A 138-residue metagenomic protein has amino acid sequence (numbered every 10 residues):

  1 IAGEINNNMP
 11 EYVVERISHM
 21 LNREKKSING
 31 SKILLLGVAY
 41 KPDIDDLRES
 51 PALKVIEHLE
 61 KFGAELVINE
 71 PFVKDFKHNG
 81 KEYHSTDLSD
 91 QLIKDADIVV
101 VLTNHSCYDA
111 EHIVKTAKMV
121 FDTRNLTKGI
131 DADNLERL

Functional and structural regions predicted by a protein language model:
I1-L138: Structural/interface elements that position substrates and couple domains in central-metabolism enzymes
